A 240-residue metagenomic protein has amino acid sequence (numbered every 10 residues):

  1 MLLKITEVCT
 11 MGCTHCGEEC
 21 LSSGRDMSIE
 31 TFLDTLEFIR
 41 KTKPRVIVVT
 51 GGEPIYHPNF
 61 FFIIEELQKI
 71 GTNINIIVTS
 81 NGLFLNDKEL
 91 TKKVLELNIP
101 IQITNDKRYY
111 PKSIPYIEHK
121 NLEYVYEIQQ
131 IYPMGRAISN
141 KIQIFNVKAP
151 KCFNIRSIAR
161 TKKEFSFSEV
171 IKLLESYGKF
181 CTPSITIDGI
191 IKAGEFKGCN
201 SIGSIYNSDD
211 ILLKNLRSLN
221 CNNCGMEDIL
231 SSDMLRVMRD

Functional and structural regions predicted by a protein language model:
M1-T14, V46-V48, C181-G189: N-terminal pre-triad scaffold of radical SAM enzymes
L2-K4, E18-L21, D26-T50, H57-F145: Radical SAM/AdoMet-radical enzyme domain recognition
V8-C20, L219-L230: Local cysteine-cluster metal-coordination motifs and their immediate loop/turn environment, predominantly Fe-S cluster
C9, V48-V49, T79, N200 (+1 more regions): Generic detector of intrinsically disordered, low-complexity, polar/charged segments
C9-C13, F38-K41, E164-F165: Short amphipathic alpha-helical segments, especially helix-boundary/capping motifs
T10, P54, L83-F84, R108 (+3 more regions): Short, solvent-exposed loop/turn segments at secondary-structure junctions
V147-D240: Accessory C-terminal segments flanking Radical SAM cores
